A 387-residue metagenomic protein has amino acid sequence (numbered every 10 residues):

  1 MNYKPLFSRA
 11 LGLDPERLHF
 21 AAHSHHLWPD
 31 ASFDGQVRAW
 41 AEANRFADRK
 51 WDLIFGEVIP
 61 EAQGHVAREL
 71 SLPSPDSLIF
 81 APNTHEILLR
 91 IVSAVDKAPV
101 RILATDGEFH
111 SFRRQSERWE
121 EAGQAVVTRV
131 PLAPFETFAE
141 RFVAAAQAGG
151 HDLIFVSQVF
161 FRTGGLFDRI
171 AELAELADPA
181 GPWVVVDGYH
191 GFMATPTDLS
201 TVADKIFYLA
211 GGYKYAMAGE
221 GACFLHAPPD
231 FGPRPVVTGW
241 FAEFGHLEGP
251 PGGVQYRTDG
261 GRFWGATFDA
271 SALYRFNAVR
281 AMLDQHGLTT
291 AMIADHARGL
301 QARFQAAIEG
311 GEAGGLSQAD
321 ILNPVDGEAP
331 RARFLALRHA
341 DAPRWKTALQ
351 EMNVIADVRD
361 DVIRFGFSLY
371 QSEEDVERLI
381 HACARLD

Functional and structural regions predicted by a protein language model:
M1-D387: Pyridoxal 5′-phosphate
